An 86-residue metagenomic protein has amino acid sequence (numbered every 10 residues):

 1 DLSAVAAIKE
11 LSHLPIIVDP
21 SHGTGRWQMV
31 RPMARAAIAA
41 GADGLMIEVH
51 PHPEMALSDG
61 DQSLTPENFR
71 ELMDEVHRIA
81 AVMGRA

Functional and structural regions predicted by a protein language model:
D1-V49: Catalytic alpha/beta core domains of metabolic enzymes, predominantly
A6, R85-A86: Conserved, charge-rich beta-strand/loop surface module that forms ligand/interface-binding patches within domains
H52-R85: C-terminal helical cap(s) of enzyme catalytic domains, especially alpha/beta-barrels
